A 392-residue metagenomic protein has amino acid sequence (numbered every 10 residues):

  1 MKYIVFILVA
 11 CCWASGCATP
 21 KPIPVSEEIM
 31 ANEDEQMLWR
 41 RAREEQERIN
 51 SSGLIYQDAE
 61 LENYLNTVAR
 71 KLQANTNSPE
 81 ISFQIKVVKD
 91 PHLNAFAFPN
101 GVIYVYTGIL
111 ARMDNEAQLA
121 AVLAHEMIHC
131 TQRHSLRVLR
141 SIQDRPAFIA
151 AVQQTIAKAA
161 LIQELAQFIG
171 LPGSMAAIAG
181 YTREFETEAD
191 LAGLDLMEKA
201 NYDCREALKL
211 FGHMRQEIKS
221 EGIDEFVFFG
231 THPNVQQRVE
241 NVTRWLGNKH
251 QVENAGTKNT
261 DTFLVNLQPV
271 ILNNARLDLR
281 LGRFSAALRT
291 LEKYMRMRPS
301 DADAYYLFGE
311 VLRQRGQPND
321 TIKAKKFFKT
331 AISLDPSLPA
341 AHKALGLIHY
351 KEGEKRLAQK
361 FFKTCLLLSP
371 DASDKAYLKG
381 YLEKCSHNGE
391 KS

Functional and structural regions predicted by a protein language model:
V5-C12: Bacterial N-terminal signal peptides
A18-A157, L161, M175-I178, A192-G230 (+9 more regions): Peri-catalytic and regulatory segments of divalent metal-dependent proteins
F185, R283, Q317-D320, E354: Residues in the short coil linking paired helices within alpha-helical repeat scaffolds
R280, Q314-Q317, K351, K384-N388: Register position in tetratricopeptide repeats
L307, A344, Y377-Y381: Canonical tetratricopeptide repeat
Q359-S392: Terminal, low-structured helical/coil segments at or just beyond the last alpha-helical repeat
